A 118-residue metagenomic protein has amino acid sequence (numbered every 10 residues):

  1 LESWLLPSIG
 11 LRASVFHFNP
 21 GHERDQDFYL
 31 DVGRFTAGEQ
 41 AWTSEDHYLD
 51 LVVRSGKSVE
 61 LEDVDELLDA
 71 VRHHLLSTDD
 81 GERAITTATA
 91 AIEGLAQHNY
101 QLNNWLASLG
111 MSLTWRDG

Functional and structural regions predicted by a protein language model:
E2-L49: Structured beta-strand/loop patches that form or line metal/cofactor-binding pockets in enzymes
R12-A13, D25, G38, W42 (+6 more regions): Hydrophobic/basic alpha-helical segments enriched in Actinobacteria
G21, H74-L75, G110: Glycine-centered secondary-structure boundary/capping sites
Y29-G33, A37, W42-T43, R83-H98: A long amphipathic alpha-helix within ATP-dependent nucleotide-binding catalytic cores
D50-A91: A hydrophobic, small-residue-rich beta->alpha segment in the mid-to-C-terminal subdomain of diverse proteins
A88-G118: Cysteine/selenocysteine-centered motifs that mediate thiol-based redox chemistry or coordinate metal-sulfur cofactors
